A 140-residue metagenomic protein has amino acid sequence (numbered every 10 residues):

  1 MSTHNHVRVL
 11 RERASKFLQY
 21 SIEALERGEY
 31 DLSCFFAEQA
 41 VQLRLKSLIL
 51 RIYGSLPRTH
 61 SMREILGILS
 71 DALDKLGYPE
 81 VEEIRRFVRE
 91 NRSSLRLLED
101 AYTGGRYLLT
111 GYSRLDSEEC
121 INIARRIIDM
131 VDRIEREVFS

Functional and structural regions predicted by a protein language model:
M1-S140: Terminal alpha-helical segments
